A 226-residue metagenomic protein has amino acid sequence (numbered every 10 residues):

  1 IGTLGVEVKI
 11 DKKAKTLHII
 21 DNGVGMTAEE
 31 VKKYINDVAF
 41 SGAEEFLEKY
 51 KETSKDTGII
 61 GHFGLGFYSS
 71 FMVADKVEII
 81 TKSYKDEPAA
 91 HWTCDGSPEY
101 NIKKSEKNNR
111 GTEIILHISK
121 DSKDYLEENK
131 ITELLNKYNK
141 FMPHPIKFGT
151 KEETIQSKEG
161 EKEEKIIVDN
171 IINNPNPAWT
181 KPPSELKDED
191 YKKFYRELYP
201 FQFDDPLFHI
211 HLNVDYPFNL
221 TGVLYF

Functional and structural regions predicted by a protein language model:
I1-Y125, E133, K140, E153: GHKL (Bergerat-fold) ATPase N-terminal catalytic module, capturing the glycine-rich phosphate-binding loop and acidic
I59, V77-E99, S119-S122, N129-F226: GHKL/Bergerat-fold ATPase module in large chromosome/replication-associated machines
